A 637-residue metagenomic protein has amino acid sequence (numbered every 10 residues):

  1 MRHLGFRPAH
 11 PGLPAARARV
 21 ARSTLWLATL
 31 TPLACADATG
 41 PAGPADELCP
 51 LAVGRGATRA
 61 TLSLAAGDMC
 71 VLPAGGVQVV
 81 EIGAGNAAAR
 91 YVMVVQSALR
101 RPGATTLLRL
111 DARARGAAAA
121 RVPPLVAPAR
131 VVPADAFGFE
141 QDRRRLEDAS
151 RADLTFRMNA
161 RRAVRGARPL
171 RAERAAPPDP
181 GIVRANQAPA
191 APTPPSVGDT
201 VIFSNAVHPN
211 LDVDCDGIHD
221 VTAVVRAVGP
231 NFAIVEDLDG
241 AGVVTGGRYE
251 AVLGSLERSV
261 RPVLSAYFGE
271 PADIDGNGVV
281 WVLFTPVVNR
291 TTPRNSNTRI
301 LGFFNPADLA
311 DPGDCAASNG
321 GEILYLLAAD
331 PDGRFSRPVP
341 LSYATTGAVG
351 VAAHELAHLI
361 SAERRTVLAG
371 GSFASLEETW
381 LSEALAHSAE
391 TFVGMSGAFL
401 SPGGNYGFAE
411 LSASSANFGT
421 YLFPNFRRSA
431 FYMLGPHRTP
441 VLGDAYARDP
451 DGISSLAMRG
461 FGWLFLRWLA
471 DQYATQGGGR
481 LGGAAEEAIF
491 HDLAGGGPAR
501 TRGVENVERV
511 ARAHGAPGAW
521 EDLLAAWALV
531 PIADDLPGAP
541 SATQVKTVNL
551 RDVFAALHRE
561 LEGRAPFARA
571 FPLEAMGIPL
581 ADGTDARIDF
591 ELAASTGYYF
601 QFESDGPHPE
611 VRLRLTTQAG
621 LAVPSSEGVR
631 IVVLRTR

Functional and structural regions predicted by a protein language model:
M1-R19: N-terminal secretory signal peptides that target proteins for export/translocation
R22-A34: Bacterial N-terminal signal peptides
T31-V53: Bacterial Sec-dependent N-terminal signal peptides
A45-G269, D273, N277: N-terminal module-boundary/linker segments of secreted carbohydrate-active enzymes
A45-M69, P73-G76, E81-G85, G496-R637: Beta/coil-rich, acidic/histidine-enriched accessory regions frequently appended to metallopeptidases
P230-E378, L385, A389, M395-G403 (+1 more regions): Juxtacatalytic substrate-recognition/specificity segment
F373-G462, A494-L523: Acidic/His/Gly-enriched intrinsically disordered linker/tail segments that often contain short helix/coil "MoRF-like"
S396-P402, Q472-A488: Structural helix-adjacent loops and short alpha-helical linkers that scaffold large soluble proteins
